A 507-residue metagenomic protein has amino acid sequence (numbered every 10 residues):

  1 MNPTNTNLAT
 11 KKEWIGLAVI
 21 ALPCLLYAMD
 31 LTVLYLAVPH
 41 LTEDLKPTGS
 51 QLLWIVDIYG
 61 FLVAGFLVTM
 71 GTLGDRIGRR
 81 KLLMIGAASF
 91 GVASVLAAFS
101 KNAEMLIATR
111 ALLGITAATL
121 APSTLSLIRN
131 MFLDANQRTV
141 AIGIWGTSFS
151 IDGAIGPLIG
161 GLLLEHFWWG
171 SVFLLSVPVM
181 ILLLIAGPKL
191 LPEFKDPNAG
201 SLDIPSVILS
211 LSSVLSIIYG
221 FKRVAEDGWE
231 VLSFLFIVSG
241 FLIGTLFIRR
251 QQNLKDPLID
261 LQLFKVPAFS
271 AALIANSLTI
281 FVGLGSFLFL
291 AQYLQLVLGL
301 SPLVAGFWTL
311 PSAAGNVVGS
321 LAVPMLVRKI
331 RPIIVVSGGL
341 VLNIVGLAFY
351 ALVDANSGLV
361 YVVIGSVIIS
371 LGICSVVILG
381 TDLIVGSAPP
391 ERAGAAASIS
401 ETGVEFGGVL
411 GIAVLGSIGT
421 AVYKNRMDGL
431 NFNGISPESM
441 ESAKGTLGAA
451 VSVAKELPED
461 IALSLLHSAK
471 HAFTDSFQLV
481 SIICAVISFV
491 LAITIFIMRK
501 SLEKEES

Functional and structural regions predicted by a protein language model:
N2, T6, L182, G403-I497: Hydrophobic transmembrane architecture of multi-pass small-molecule transporters
E13-M29, L34-L36, L232-F236, I243 (+3 more regions): 12-transmembrane solute porter fold
A37-F66, L303, F307: Extracellular/periplasmic helix-loop-helix junction of adjacent transmembrane segments in MFS-like secondary
L41-T42, L73-G74, I159-F167, F221 (+4 more regions): Interfacial helix-cap and linker-helix signal at transmembrane-aqueous boundaries of multi-pass secondary transporters
K46, G78, F99-M105, F167-W168 (+3 more regions): Helix-breaking motifs and short loop linkers at transmembrane-helix boundaries and internal kinks in secondary membrane
D57-G71, A121-L125, L310-A322: Central cavity-lining transmembrane alpha-helices of secondary-active solute carriers, predominantly the Major
T72-P205: Helix-loop-helix hairpins in multi-pass membrane proteins, especially solute transporters
G143, E165-A275, T279-V282, L300-P302 (+1 more regions): Hydrophobic transmembrane-helix bundles of small-molecule transporters
